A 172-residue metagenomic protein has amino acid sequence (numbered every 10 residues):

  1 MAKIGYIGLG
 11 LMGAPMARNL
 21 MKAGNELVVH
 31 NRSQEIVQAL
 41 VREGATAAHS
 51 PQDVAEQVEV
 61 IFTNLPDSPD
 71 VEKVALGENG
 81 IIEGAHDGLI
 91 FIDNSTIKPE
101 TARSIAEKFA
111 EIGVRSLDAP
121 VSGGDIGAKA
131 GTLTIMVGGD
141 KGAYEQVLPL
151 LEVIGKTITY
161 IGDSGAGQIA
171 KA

Functional and structural regions predicted by a protein language model:
M1-N64, L89, N94-S95, D125: NAD(P)+-binding Rossmann beta1-loop-alpha1 motif at the extreme N-terminus of oxidoreductases
I4, I97-A172: Rossmann-fold dinucleotide-binding core
I4-G10, E72-G77, K156-I158: Short, composition-biased local secondary-structure segments
M16, I36, S50, D70 (+3 more regions): Hydrophobic alpha-helical segments typical of transmembrane helices and their membrane-interface/capping positions
M21, Q38-R42, E72, A106-A110 (+2 more regions): Class I S-adenosyl-L-methionine
T46, V60-T63, G80, E152 (+1 more regions): Residue-level marker of structural boundaries
D53-E56, V60-I61, S68-L133: Rossmann-like NAD(P)(H) cofactor-binding subdomain of soluble oxidoreductases
